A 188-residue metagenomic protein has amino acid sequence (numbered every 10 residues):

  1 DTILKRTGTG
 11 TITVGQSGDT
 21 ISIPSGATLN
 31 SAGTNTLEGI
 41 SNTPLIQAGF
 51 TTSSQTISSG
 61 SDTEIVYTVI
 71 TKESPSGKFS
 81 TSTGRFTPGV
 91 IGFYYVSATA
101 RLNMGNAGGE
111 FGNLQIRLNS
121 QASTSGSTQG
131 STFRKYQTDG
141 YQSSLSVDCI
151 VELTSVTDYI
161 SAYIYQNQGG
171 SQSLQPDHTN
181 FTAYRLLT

Functional and structural regions predicted by a protein language model:
D1-S61: Intrinsic low-complexity, repeat-rich intrinsically disordered segments enriched in small/flexible residues
T34-G109, T132-R134, G170-T188: Terminal (often C-terminal
S53-S54, Q121-S123, V156, Y165-G170 (+1 more regions): Acidic glycine-/aspartate-rich tracts in secreted/extracellular proteins
S80, N119-S120, T124-T154: Glycine-rich strand-loop-strand elements at beta-sheet edges
F86, C149-S155, S173: Exposed beta-sheet edge/beta-hairpin loop segments within beta-rich domains
G92-L102, S144-D148, D158-Q166: Extracellular beta-strand-rich recognition modules
G108-A122: Short, surface-exposed beta-strand/strand-loop-strand elements in extracellular ectodomains
E110-L114, D158, T179: Short beta-strand/loop motifs in extracellular/secreted proteins, especially within beta-sandwich accessory domains
